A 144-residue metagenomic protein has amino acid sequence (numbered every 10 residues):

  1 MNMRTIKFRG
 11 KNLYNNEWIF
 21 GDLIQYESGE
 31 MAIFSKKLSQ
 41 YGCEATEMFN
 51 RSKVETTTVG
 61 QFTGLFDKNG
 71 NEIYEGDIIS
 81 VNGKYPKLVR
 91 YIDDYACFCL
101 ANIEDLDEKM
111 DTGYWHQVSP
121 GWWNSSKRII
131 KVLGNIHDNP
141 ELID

Functional and structural regions predicted by a protein language model:
M1-D144: Secondary-structure transition motif
